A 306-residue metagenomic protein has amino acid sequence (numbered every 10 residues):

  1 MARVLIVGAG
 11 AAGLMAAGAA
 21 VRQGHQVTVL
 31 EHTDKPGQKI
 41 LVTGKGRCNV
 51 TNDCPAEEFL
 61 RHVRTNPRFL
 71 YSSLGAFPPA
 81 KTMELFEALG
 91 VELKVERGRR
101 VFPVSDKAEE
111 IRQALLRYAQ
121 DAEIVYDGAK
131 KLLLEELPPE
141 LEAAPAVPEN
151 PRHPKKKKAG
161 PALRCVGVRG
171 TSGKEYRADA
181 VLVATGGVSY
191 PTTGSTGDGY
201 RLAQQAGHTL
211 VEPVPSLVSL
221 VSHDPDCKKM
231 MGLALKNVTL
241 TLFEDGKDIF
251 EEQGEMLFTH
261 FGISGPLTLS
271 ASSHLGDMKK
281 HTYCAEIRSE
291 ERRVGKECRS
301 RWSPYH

Functional and structural regions predicted by a protein language model:
R3-V29: N-terminal Rossmann-like FAD-binding beta1-loop-alpha1 element of flavoenzymes
V7, Y176-S189, M256-T259: Short hydrophobic core segments
T28, D34-P36, V42, V50 (+3 more regions): An anion/pyrophosphate-binding glycine-rich loop and adjacent beta-alpha core in soluble alpha-beta enzymes
H32-A122: Conserved N-terminal/central alpha/beta ligand/cofactor-binding core
E92-L115, A206, L210-M231: Rossmann-like dinucleotide-binding cores of NAD(P)H-dependent redox enzymes
V125-R164: A conserved short coil-to-beta-strand element within the FAD-binding core of flavoproteins
T171-G173, K247: Glycine-centered tight beta-turn/hairpin loop motif at sheet-sheet or coil-to-beta transitions
A180-D226: Glycine-rich loop(s) and the adjacent beta-strand/alpha-helix scaffold that form part
